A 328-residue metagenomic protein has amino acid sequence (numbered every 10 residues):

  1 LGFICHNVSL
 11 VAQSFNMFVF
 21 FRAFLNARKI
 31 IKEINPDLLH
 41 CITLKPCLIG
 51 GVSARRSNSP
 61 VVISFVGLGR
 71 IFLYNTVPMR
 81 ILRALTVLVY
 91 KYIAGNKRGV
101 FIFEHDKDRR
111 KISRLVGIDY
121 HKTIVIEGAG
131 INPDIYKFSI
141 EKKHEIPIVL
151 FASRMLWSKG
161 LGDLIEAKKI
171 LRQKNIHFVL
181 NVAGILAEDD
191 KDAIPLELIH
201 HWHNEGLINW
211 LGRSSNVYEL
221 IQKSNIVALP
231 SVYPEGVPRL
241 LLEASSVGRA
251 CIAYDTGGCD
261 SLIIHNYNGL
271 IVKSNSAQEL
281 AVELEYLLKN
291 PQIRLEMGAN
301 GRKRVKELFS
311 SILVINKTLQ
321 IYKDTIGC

Functional and structural regions predicted by a protein language model:
H6-N7, V87-F138, I148: Donor nucleotide-sugar binding/catalytic pocket of nucleotide-sugar-dependent glycosyltransferases
C41-C47, F65: Short His-centered aromatic/hydrophobic patch
I140-K159, L164-K168, L180-N181: Conserved donor-binding/catalytic core segment of Leloir-type glycosyltransferases
A152, V179-I194: Glycosyltransferase donor-sugar binding loop
A193-S214: Nucleotide-activated donor-binding/catalytic signature segment of Leloir-type glycosyltransferases, i.e., the conserved
A250-A253, I263: Short hydrophobic beta-strand element within catalytic cores of glycosyltransferases and related nucleotide-activated
H265-N266, L270-A277, Y286-P291: Conserved acidic donor-binding segment of nucleotide-sugar-dependent glycosyltransferases
E279, Y286, I293-L308, V314-Q320: A short, well-ordered alpha-helix in the C-terminal region of glycosyltransferases
